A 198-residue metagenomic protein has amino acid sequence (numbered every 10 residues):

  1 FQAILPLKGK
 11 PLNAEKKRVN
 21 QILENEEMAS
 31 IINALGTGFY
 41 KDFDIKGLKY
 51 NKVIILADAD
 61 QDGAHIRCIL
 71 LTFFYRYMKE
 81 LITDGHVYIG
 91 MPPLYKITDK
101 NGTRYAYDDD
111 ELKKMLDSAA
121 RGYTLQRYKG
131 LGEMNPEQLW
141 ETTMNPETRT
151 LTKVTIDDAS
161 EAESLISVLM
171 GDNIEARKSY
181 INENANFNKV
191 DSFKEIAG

Functional and structural regions predicted by a protein language model:
F1-G198: Conserved phosphate-chemistry cores used by DNA topoisomerases
